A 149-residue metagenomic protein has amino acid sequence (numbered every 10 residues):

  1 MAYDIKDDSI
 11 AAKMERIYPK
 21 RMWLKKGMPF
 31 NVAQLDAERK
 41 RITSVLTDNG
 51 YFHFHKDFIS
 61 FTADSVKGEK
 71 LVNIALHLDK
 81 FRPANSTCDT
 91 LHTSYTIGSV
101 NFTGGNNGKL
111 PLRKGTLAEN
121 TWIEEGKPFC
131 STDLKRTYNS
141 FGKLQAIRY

Functional and structural regions predicted by a protein language model:
M1-L144, R148-Y149: Interaction-mediating elements
